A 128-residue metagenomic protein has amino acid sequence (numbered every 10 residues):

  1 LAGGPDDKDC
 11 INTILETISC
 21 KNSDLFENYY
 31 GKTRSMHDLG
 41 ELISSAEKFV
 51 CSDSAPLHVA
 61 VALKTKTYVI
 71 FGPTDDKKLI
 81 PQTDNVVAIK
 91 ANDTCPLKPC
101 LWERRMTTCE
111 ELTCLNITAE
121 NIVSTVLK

Functional and structural regions predicted by a protein language model:
L1-G72: Donor-binding and catalytic core of enzymes assembling or modifying cell-surface/extracellular glycoconjugates
P5-I11, S44-S45, V87-I89, I122-K128: A generic structural signal for ordered secondary structure
L25-Y29, V61-L127: Nucleotide-sugar donor-binding patch of glycosyltransferase catalytic domains
